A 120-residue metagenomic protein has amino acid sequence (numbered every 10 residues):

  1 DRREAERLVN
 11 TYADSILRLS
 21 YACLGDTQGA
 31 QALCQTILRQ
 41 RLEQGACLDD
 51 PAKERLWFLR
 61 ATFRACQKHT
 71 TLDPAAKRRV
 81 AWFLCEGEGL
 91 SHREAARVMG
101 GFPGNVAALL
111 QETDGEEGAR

Functional and structural regions predicted by a protein language model:
D1-R18, Q31, L42, R79: A short, charge-rich alpha-helical start-of-domain segment used by transcription regulators
N10, Y21, C85-G87, Q111: Short amphipathic helical patch at the helix-1/turn junction of helix-turn-helix
I16, S20, A30-R41, A95 (+1 more regions): Short, small-hydrophobic-rich alpha-helical interface motif
I16, S20, G45, E54-T70: Hydrophobic-face residues of short alpha-helical interaction/recognition segments
L24-G25, Q35-K53: Sigma70-family region 2
P74-V98: Short amphipathic alpha helix immediately N-terminal
M99-R120: DNA-recognition helix of helix-turn-helix
